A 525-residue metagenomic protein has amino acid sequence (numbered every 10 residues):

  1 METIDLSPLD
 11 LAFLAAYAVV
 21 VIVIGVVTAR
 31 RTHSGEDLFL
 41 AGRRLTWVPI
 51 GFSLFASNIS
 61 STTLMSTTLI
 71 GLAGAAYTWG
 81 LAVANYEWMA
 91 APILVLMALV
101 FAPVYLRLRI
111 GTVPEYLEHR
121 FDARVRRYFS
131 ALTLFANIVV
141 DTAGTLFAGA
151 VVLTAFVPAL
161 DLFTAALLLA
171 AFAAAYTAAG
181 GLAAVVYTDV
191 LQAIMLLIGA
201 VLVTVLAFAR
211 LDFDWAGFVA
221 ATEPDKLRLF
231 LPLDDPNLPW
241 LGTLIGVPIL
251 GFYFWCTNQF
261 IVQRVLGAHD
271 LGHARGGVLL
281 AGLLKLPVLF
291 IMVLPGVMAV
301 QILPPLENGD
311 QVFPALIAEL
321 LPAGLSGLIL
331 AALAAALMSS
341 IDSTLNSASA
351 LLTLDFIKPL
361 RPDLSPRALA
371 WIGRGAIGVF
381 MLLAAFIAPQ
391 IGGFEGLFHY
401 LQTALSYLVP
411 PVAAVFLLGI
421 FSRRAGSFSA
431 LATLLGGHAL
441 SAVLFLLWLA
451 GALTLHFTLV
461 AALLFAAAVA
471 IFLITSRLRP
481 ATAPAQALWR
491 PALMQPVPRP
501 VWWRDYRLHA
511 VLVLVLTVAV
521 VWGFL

Functional and structural regions predicted by a protein language model:
M1-L525: Membrane-embedded helix-loop-helix hairpins and adjacent transmembrane boundary segments in multi-pass transporters
